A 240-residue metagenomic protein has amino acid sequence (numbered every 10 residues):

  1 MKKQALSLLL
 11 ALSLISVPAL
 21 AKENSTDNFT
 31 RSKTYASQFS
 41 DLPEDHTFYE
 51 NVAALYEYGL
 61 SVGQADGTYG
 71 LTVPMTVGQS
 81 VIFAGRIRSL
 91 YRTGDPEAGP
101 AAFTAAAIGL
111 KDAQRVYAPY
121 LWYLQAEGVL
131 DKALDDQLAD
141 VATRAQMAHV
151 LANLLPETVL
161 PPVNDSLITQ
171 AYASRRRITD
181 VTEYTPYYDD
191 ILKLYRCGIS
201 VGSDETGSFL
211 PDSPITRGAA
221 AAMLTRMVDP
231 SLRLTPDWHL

Functional and structural regions predicted by a protein language model:
K2-K22: Sec-dependent N-terminal signal peptides of Gram-positive bacterial secreted proteins and lipoproteins
A19-T47, V62-G78, R86-V116, A126-A145 (+3 more regions): Feature responds to low-complexity, polar/acidic, surface-exposed segments characteristic of secreted/exported proteins
V52-L55, S80, A84, L124 (+1 more regions): A short amphipathic alpha-helical interaction element
G59, G198: Phosphate/pyrophosphate-binding loop motifs in nucleotide- or prenyl diphosphate-using proteins
A221-A222, S231: Low-complexity, Gly/Ser/Thr/Pro-rich intrinsically disordered linker/tail segments
